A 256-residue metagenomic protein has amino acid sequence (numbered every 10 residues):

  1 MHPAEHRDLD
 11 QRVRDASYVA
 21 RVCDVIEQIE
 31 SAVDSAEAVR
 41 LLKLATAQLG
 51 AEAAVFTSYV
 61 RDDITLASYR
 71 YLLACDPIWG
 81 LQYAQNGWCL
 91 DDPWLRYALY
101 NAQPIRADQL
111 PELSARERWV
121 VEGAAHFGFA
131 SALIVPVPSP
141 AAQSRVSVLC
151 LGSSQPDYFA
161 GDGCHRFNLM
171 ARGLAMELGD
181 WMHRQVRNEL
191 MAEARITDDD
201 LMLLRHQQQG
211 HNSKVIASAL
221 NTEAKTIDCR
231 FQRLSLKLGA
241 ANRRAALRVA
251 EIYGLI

Functional and structural regions predicted by a protein language model:
H2-V25, S35, R145-T197: Juxtadomain coupling helices with adjacent low-complexity linkers
Q28-L41: Signal-transducing coiled-coil linker helices
S58-Q82: GAF sensory/regulatory domain recognition with acknowledged cross-activation on helical regulatory dimers
L73-R116, E122-A125: Regulatory sensory and allosteric helical modules in signal-transduction proteins and certain transcription factors
R118-S144: Helix-to-coil/beta transition segments that act as allosteric "coupling" elements at the rims of sensory or catalytic
D199-L203, S213: The N-cap/first-turn positions of alpha helices within or immediately adjacent to helix-turn-helix DNA-binding domains
N212-A245: Recognition helix of helix-turn-helix DNA-binding domains
R243-G254: Short, basic, alpha-helical segments at the C-terminal edge of helix-turn-helix-like DNA-binding modules
